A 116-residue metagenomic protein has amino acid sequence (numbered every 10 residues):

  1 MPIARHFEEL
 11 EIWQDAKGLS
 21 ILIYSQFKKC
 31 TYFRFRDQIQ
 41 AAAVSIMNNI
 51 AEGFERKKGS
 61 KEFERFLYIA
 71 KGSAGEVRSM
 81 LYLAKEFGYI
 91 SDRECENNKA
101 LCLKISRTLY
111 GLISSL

Functional and structural regions predicted by a protein language model:
M1-L116: Amphipathic alpha-helical assembly/interaction segments
